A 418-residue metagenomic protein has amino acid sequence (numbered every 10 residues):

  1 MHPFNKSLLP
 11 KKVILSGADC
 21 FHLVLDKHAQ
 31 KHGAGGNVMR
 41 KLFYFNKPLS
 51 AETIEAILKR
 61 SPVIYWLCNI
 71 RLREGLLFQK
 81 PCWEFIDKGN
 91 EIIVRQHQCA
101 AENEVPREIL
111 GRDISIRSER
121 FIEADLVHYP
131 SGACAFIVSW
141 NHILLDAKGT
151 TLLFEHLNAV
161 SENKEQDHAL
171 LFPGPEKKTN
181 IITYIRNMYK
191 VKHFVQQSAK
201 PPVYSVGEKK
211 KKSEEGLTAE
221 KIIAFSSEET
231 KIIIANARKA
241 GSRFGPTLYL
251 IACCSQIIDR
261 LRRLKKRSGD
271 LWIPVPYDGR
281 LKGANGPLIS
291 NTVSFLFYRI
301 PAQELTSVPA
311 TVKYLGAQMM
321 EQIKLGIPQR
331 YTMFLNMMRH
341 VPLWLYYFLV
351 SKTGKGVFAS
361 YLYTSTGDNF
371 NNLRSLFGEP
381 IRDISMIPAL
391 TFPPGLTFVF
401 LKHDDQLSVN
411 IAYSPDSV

Functional and structural regions predicted by a protein language model:
M1-I185, I234-N236, A240, G245-L271 (+1 more regions): Non-catalytic N-terminal regions of enzymes
K6-S7, F45, K221-I223, E228-I232 (+2 more regions): Non-catalytic regulatory/linker segments of enzymes
N37-M39, E228-N236, S294-Y298: A short small-residue
L58, E220, N291-N369, R374: Helical lid/core segments from catalytic subdomains that handle acyl or acyl-like groups
T179-K209, L335-L349, G354: Charged, glycine/proline-rich intrinsically disordered loops and linkers
I185-S242: Flexible, P/S/T/G-rich "lid" or insertion loops adjacent to the active sites of thioester-utilizing
R263-L264, A284, V350-G354, I387-P388: Short proline/glycine-enriched turn/loop segments at secondary-structure junctions
I273-A302: Acidic/histidine-rich catalytic neighborhood
